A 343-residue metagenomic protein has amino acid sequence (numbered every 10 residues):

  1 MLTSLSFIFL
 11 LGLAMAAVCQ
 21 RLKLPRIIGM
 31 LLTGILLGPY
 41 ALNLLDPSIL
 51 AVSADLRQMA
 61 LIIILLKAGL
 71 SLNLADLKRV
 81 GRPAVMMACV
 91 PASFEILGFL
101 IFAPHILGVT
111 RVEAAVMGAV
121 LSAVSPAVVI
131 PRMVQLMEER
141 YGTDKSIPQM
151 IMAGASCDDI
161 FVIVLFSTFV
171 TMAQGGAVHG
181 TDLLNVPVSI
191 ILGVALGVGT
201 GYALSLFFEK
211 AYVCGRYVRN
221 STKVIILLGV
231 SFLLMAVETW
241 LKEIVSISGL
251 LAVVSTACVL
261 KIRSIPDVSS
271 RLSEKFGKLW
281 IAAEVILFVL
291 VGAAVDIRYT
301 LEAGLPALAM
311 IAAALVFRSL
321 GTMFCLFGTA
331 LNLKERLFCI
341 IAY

Functional and structural regions predicted by a protein language model:
M1-Y343: Transmembrane helical cores of multi-pass secondary ion antiporters/exchangers
